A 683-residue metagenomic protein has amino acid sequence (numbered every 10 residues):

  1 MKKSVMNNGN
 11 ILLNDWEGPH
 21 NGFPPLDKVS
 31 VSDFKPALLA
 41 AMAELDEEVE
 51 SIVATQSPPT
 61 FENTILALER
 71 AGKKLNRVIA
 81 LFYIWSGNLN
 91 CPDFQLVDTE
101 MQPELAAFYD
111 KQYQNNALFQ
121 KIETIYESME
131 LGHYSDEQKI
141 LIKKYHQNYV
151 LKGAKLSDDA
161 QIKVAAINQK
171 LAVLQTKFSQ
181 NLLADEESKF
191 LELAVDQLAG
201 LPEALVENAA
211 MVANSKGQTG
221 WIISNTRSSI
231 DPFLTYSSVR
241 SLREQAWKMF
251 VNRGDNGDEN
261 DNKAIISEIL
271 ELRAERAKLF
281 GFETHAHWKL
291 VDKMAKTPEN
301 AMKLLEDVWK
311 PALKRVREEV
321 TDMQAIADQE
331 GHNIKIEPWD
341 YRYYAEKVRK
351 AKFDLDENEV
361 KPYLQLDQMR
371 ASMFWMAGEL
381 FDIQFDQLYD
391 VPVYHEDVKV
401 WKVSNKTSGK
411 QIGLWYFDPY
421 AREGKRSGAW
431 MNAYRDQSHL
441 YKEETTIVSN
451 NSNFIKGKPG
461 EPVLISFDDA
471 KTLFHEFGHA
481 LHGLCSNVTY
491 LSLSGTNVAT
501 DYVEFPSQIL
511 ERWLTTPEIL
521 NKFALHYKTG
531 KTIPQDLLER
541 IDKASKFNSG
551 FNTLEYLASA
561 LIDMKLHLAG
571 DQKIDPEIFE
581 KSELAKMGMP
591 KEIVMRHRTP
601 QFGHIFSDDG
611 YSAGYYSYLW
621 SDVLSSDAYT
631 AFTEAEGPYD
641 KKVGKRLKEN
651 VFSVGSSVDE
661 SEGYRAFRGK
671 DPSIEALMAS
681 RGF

Functional and structural regions predicted by a protein language model:
K2-P202: N-terminal helix-rich structural modules
K2-V29, A40, G220, Q368 (+9 more regions): C-terminal, non-catalytic "cap/extension" segments appended to globular domains
G18-D33, F82-M101, T124-A166, S224-A264 (+6 more regions): Short His/Asp/Glu-rich catalytic/ion-coordination signatures at enzyme active sites or charged loops
A43, E47, S51-P58, K74-C91 (+23 more regions): Intrinsically disordered or highly flexible coil/loop and linker segments, enriched in small and charged/polar residues
K74-I84, K143, Q147, R342-R349 (+3 more regions): Short, hydrophobic/amphipathic alpha-helical patches that form generic packing surfaces within helical domains
E137, L141-I142, K170-V173, Q180 (+10 more regions): Active-site-proximal, well-structured secondary-structure segments within enzyme catalytic domains
N262-A274, I447-N450, V488, V654-S656: Short, hydrophobic/aliphatic alpha-helical segments
I455-L473: Short pre-active-site segment immediately N-terminal to the catalytic Zn-binding motif
